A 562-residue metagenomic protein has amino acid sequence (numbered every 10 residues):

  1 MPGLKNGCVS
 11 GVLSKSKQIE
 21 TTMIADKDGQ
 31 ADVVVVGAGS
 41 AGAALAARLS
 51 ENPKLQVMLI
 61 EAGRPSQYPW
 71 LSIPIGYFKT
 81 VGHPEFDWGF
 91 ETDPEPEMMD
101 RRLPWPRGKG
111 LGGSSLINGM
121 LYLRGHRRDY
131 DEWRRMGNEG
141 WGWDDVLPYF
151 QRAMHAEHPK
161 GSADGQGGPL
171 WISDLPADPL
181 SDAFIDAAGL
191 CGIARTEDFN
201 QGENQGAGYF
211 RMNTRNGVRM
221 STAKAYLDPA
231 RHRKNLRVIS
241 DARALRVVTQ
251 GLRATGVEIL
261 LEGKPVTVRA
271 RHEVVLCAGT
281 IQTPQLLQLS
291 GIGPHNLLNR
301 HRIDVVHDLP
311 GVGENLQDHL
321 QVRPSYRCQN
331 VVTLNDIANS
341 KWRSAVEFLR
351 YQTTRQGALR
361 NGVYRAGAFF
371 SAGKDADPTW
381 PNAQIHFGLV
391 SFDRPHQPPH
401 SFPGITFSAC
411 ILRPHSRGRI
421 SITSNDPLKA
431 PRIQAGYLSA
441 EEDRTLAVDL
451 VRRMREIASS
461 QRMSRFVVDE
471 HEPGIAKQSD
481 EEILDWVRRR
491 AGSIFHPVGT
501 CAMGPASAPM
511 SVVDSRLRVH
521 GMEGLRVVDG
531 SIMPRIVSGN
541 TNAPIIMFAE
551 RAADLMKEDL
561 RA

Functional and structural regions predicted by a protein language model:
I19-A31, L147, A153-Q201, G208-F210 (+3 more regions): FAD-dependent oxidoreductase catalytic-site/capping-region signature
M23-Q151, V306-L309, H319-Q321, S325-C328: N-terminal glycine-rich phosphate/pyrophosphate-binding loop and immediately adjacent elements
V35, G39-S40, A44, P179 (+3 more regions): Residue-level detector of alpha-helix initiation sites
E51-N52, G63-Q67, N138, M154 (+5 more regions): Acidic glycine-/aspartate-rich tracts in secreted/extracellular proteins
N52-Q56, G63-Q67, V247, G256-V346: Glycine-rich loop(s) and the adjacent beta-strand/alpha-helix scaffold that form part
R134-A254, E258-L260, R323-V346: Conserved redox-cofactor binding core of oxidoreductases
